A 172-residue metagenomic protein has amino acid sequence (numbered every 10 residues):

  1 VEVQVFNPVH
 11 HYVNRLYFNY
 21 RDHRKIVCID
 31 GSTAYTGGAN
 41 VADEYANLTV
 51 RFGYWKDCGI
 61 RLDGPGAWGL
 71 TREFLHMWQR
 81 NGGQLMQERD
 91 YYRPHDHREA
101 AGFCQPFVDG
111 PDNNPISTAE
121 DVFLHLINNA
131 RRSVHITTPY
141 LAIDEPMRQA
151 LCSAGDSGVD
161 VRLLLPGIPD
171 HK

Functional and structural regions predicted by a protein language model:
V1-K172: Charged, low-complexity intrinsically disordered terminal segments
